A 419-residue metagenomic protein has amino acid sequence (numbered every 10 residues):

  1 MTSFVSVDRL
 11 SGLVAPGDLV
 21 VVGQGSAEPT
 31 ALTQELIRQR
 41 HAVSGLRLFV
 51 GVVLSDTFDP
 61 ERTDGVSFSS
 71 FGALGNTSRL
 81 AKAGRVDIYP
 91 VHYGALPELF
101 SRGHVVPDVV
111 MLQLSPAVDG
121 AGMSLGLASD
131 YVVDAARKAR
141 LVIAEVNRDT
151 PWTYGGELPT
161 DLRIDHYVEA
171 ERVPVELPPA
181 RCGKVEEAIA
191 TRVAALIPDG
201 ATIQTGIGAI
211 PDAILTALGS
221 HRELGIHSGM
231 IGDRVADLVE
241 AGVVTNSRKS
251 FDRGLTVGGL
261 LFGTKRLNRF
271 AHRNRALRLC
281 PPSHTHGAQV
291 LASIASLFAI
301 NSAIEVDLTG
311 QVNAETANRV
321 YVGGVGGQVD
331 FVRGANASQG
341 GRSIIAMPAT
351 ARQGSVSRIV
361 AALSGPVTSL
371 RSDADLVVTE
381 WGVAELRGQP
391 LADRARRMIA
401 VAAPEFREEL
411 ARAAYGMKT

Functional and structural regions predicted by a protein language model:
M1-T419: Conserved alpha/beta enzyme-core scaffold
